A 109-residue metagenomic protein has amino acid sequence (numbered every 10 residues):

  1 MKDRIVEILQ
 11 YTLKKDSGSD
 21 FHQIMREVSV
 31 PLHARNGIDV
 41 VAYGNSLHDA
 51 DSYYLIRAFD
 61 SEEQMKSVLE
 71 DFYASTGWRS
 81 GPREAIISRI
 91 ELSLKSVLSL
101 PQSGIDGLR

Functional and structural regions predicted by a protein language model:
M1-D3, L108-R109: Basic/polar N-terminal segments that are highly enriched at the extreme N-terminus, encompassing both cleavable
I5-Q10, F21, H33, S52-R57: Short, structured motif recognition centered on aromatic/hydrophobic residues
Q10-L13, L47: Structured beta->alpha junctions
T12-I24: Short, surface-exposed ligand-recognition loops at beta-strand->loop->(often short) alpha-helix junctions that present
K15, E63, Q102-I105: A short, structured loop/turn motif at beta-sheet edges
Q23-V41, A58-V97: An amphipathic, aromatic/His-enriched active-site/gating alpha helix that lines ligand/cofactor pockets
N45, A50, S88-R109: Long, low-complexity, Ser/Thr/Gly/Pro-rich intrinsically disordered segments that act as flexible linkers and assembly
